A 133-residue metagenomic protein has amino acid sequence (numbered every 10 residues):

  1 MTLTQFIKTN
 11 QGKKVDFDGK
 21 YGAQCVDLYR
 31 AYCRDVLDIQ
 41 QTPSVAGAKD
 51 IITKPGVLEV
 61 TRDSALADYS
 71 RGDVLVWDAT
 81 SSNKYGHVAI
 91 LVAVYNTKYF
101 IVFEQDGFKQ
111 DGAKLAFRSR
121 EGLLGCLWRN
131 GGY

Functional and structural regions predicted by a protein language model:
M1-A93, F103-E104: Secreted/periplasmic proteins that engage bacterial cell-wall peptidoglycan
M1-I7, D111-Y133: Intrinsically disordered, low-complexity, charged/polar segments
V94-N96, R118-S119: Generic beta-strand structural signal
K98-I101: Short aromatic-glycine-enriched beta-strand elements
Q105-K109: Short, solvent-exposed aromatic-acidic interface loops
